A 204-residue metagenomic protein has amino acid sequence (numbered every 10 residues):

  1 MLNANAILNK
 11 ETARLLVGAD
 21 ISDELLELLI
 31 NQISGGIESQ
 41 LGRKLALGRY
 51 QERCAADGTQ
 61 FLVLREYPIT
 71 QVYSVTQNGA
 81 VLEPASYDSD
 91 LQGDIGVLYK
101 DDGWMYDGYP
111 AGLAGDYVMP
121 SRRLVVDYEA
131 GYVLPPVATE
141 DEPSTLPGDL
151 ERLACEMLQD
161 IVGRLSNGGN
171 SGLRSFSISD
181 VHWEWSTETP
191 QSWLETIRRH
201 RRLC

Functional and structural regions predicted by a protein language model:
M1-E83, A154, D180: Glycine-enriched, solvent-exposed interface loops adjoining structured elements
M1-R14, V118-G131, N170-G172: Short, compositionally biased low-complexity segments
L2-L8, V133-C204: Short loop/turn elements at secondary-structure junctions
E24-S39, P84-D102, T145-D149, L153 (+1 more regions): Short, surface-exposed polybasic-and-hydrophobic patches located at secondary-structure transitions
L64-Y67, N78, Y99-D101, D127-E129 (+2 more regions): A structural detector for beta-sheet-dominated domains
T70, P120-R122, T187-E188: Surface-exposed, secretory/extracytoplasmic low-complexity segments enriched in Ser/Thr/Asn/Gly/Pro
V75, V126, L158: Structured, non-membrane catalytic/scaffold regions adjacent to prosthetic-group chemistry
D88-L146: Surface-exposed interaction regions enriched in Ser/Thr/Asp/Glu that occur as long low-complexity tracts or repetitive
